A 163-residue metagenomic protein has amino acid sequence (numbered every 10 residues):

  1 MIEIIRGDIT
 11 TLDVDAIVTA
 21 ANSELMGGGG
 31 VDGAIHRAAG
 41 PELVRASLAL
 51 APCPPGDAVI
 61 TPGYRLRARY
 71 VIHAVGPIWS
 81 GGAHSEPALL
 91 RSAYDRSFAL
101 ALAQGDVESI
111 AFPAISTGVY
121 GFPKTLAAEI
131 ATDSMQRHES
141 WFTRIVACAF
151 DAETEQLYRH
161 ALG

Functional and structural regions predicted by a protein language model:
M1-G105: Glycine-/small-residue-enriched capping loops at alpha/beta junctions
I78-G163: Phosphate/ribose-phosphate-bearing ligand recognition and processing surfaces, centered on ADP-ribose/NAD(+/P+) systems
